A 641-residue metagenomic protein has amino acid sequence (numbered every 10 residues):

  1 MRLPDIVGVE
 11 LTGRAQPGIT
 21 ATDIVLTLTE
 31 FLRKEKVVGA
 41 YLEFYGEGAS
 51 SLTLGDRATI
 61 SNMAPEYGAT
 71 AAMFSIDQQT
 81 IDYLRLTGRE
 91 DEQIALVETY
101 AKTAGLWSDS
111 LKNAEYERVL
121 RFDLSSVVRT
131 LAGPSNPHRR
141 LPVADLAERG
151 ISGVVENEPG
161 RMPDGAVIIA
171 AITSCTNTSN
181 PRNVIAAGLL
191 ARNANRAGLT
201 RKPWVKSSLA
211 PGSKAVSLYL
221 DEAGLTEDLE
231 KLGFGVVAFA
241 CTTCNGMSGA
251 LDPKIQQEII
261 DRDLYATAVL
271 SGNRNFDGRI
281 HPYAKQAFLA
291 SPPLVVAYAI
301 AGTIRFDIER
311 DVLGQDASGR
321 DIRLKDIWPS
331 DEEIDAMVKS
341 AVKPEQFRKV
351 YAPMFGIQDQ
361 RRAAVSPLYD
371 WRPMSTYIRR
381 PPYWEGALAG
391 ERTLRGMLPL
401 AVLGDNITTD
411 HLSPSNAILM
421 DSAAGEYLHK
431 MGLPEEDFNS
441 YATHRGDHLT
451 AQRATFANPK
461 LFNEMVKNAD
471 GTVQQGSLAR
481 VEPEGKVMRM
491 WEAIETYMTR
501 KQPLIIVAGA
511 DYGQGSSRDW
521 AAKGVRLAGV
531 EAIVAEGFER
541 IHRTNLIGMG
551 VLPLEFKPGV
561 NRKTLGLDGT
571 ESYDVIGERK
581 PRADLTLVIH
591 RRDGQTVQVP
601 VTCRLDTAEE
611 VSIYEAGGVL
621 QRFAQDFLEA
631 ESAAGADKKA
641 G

Functional and structural regions predicted by a protein language model:
M1-W107, I185-A186, A191-K206, G235-K349 (+3 more regions): Mobile "lid/hinge" segments at catalytic clefts and subdomain interfaces of large enzymes
I6-G8, G39-E43, T70-M73, V119-R121 (+16 more regions): Structural motif
L54-I76, S135-P137, I168-A186, F239-C244 (+7 more regions): Conserved phosphate/anionic-ligand binding catalytic regions in large, soluble enzymes, centered on
L120-G224, D228, Q360-V534: Non-catalytic terminal/interface segments that mediate subunit docking, oligomerization, and allosteric communication
W204-G249, A451, S516, A522 (+2 more regions): Extended C-terminal subregions enriched in glycine
Y283-S291, V295, A301-I304, I308-N406 (+3 more regions): Extended hydrophobic packing segments that form well-structured cores
K285-A287, D584-G641: Charge-patterned, long linear interaction tracts outside catalytic cores
D316-S330, H542-I613: Acidic, glycine-rich flexible loop/linker segments
